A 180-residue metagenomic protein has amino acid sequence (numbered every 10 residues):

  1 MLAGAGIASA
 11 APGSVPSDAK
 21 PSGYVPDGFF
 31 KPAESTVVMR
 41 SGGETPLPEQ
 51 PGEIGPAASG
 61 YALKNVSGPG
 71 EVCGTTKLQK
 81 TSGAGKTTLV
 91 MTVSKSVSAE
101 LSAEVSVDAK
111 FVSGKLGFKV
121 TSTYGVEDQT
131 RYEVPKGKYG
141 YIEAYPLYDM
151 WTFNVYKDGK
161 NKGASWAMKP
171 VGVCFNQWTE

Functional and structural regions predicted by a protein language model:
M1-L78: N-terminal prepro-regions of secreted/extracellular proteins
S14, F29, T36, K160-E180: Extracellular low-complexity, O-glycosylation-prone Ser/Thr/Pro/Gly-rich "stalks" and linkers flanking catalytic
G28, A33-E34, E143-Y145, D149-T152 (+1 more regions): Generic alpha-helical secondary structure signal
F29-F30, F111, F118, F153 (+1 more regions): Phenylalanine-focused residue identity feature
S35, G42, F111, G159-K160: Intrinsic-disorder/low-complexity loop/linker signature
K80-G83: Extracellular/mature segments of secreted proteins
T87-K138: Membrane-insertion modules used to breach or fuse lipid bilayers
T121-V173: Membrane pore-forming effector domains from diverse proteins
